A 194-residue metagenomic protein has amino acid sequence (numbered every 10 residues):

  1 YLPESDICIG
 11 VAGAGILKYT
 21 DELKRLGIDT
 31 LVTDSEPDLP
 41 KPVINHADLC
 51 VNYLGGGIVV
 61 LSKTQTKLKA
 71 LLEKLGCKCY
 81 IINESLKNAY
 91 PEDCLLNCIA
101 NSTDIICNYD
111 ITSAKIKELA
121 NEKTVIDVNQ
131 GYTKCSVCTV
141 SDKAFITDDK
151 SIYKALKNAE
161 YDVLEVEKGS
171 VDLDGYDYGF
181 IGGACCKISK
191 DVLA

Functional and structural regions predicted by a protein language model:
Y1-A194: Histidine/cysteine-enriched polar flanking segments
